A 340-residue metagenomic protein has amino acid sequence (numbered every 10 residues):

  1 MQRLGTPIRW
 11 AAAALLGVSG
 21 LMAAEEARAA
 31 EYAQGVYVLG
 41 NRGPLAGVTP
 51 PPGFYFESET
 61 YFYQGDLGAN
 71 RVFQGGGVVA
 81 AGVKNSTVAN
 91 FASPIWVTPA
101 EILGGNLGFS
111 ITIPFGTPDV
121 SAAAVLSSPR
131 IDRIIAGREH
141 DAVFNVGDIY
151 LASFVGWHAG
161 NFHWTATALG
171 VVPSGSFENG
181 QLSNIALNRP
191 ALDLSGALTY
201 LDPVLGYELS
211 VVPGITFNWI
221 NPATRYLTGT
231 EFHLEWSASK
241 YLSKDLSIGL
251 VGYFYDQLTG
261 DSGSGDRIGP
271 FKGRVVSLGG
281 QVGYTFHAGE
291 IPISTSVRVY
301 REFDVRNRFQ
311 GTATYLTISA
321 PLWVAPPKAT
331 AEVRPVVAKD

Functional and structural regions predicted by a protein language model:
A30-G35, Q64-A89, A124-D141: Surface-exposed strand-loop-strand hairpins of Gram-negative outer-membrane beta-barrel proteins
A30-Y32, L45-G53, G65-L67, T98-G108 (+7 more regions): Short loop/turn motifs that connect adjacent beta-strands in outer-membrane beta-barrel proteins
A33-V36, G76, N221-D340: Outer membrane beta-barrel transmembrane domains
G43-P44, G75-G82, I134-H140, E178-N184 (+3 more regions): Extracellular loop and loop/strand-boundary signature of outer-membrane beta-barrel proteins
A46, S58, A92-T98, D148-W157 (+7 more regions): Residues on the lipid-exposed face of transmembrane beta-strands in outer-membrane beta-barrel proteins
F54-S58, G105-I113, L151, W164-A168 (+7 more regions): Transmembrane beta-strands of outer-membrane beta-barrel proteins
T60-D66, I113-D119, W157, G170-S176 (+6 more regions): Transmembrane beta-strands of outer-membrane beta-barrel pores
K84-A92, A124, V143-I149, A186-L192 (+3 more regions): Residues that define the transmembrane beta-barrel architecture of outer-membrane proteins
